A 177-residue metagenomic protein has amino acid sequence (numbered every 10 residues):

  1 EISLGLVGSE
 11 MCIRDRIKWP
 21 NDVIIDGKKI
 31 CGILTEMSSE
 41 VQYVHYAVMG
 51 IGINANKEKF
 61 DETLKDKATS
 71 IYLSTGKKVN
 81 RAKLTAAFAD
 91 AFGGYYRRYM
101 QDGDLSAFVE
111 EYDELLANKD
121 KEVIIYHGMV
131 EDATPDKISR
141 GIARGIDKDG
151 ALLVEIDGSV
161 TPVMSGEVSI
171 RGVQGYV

Functional and structural regions predicted by a protein language model:
E1-I13: Single conserved hydrophobic/aromatic residue that forms the stacking wall/gate of nucleotide- or nucleobase-binding
E10, R14-Q42, G52: Acidic (Asp/Glu) carboxylate-rich active-site/surface patches
K29-G32, T134-R140, V160: Short, mixed charged/polar active-site loops that provide acid/base catalysis or chelate metal/phosphate cofactors
Q42-L73: Short, acidic (Asp/Glu-rich) active-site segment that either coordinates a divalent metal cofactor
S74-S139, R144, Q174-V177: Conserved, helical-rich catalytic subdomain that frames metal- and/or nucleotide-binding sites in enzyme alpha/beta
L152-I156: SH3/SH3-like beta-barrel fold
S159-R171: A short macromolecule-binding patch
